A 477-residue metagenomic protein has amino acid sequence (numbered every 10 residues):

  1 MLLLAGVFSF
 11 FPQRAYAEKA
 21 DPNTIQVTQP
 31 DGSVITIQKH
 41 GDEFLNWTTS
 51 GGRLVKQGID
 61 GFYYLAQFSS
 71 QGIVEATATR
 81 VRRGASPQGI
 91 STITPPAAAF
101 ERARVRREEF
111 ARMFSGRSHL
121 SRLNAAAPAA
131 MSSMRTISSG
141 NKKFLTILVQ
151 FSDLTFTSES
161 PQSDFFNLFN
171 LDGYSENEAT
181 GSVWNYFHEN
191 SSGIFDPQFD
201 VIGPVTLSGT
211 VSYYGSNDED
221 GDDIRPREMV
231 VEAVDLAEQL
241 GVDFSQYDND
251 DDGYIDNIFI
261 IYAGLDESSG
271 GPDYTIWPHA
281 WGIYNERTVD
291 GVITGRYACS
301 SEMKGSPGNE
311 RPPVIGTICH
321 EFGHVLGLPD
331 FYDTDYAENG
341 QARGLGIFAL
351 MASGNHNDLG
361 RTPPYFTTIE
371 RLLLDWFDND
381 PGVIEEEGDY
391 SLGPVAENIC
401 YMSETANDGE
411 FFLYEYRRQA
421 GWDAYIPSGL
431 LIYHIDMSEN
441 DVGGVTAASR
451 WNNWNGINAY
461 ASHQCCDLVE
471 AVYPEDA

Functional and structural regions predicted by a protein language model:
M1-S9: Bacterial N-terminal signal peptides
A15-S133, P381: N-terminal prosegments of processed precursors
A20-P22, N141-K143, P427: Extracytoplasmic
I35-I37, L45-T49, V74-A76, D153-D164 (+4 more regions): Short, solvent-exposed loop/turn elements at domain surfaces
I37, E43-W47, G51-P95, L145 (+1 more regions): Intrinsic-disorder/low-complexity accessory segments
T94-C319, P329-E338, I435-A477: Propeptide-to-catalytic entry region of secreted or membrane-anchored zinc metalloproteases
N257-G429, Y433-S438: Extracellular hydrolytic enzyme modules, especially secreted metalloproteases of the metzincin/thermolysin-like class
